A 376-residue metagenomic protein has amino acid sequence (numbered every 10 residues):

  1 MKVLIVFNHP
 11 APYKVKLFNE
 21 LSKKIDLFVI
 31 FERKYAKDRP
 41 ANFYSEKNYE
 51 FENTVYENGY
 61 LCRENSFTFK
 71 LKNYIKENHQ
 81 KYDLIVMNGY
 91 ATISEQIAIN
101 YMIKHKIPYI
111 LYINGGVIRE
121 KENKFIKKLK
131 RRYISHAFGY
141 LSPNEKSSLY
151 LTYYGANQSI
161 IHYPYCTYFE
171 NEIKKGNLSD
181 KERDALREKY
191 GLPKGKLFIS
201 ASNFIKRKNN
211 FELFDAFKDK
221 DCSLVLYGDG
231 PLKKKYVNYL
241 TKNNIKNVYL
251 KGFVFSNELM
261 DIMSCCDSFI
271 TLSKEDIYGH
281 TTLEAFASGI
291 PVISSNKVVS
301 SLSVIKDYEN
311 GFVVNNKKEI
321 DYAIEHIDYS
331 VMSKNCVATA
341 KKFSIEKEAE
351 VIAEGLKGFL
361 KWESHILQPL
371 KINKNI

Functional and structural regions predicted by a protein language model:
Y109-K124, H136-G139, P143: A short, histidine- and acid-enriched strand-loop-helix "catalytic/donor-clamping" loop that lines the nucleotide-sugar
S135-D184, L192: Donor nucleotide-sugar binding/catalytic pocket of nucleotide-sugar-dependent glycosyltransferases
R187, G191-K208, F214-D219, V225: Conserved donor-binding/catalytic core segment of Leloir-type glycosyltransferases
F253-V254, D261-C266: Short alpha-helical donor nucleotide-sugar binding micro-motif in glycosyltransferases
K274: Aromatic "clamp/platform" in nucleotide-sugar-dependent glycosyltransferases that forms part of the donor/acceptor
P291-S295, I305: Short hydrophobic beta-strand element within catalytic cores of glycosyltransferases and related nucleotide-activated
K306-K318, A323-Y329: Conserved acidic donor-binding segment of nucleotide-sugar-dependent glycosyltransferases
K318, Y329-I376: A charged, aromatic-enriched C-terminal amphipathic alpha-helix characteristic of glycosyltransferases across folds
